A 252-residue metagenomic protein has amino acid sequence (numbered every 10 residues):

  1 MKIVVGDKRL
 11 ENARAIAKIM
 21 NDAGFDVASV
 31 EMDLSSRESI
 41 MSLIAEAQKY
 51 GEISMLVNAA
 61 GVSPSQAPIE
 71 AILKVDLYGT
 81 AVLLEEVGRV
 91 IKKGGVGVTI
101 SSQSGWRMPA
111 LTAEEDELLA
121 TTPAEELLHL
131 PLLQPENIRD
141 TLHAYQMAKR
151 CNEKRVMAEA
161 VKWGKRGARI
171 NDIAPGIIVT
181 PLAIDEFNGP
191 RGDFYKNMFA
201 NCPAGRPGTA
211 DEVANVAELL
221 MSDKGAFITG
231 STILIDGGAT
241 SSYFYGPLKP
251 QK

Functional and structural regions predicted by a protein language model:
M1-A15: Conserved glycine-rich Rossmann-like NAD(P)H-binding loop of the short-chain dehydrogenase/reductase
M20-E38: Rossmann-fold cofactor-recognition segment
S35-G51: Conserved Rossmann-fold cofactor-binding substructure of NAD(P)-dependent oxidoreductases
G61-Q66, K93-R166, P175-T180: Catalytic loop of short-chain dehydrogenase/reductase
L111-A124, I178-N201, S242-K252: A glycine/serine/threonine-rich, flexible loop-to-helix segment that serves as the NAD(P) cofactor-binding "lid"
R169, I228-G230: Short, small/polar-rich loop/turn modules that mediate ligand/substrate recognition or access, typified
C202-V213, K224: A conserved structural motif in NAD(P)-dependent oxidoreductases
